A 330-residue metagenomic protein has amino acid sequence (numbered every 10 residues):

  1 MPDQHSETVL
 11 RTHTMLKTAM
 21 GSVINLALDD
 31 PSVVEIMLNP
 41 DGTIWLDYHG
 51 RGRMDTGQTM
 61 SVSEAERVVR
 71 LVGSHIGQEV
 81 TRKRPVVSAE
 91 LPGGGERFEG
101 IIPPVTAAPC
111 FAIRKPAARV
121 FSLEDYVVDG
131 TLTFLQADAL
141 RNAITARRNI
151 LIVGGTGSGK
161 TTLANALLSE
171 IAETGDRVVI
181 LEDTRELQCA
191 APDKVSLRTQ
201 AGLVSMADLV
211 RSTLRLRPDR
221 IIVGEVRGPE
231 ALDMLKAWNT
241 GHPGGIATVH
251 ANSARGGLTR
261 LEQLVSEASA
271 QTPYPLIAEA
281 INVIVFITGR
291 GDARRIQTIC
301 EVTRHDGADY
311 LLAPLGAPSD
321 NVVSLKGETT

Functional and structural regions predicted by a protein language model:
M1-D55: N-terminal anchoring/assembly modules that precede and organize ATP-driven motor systems
A19-L26, G73-L91, D176, A268-Y274: Active-site phosphate-binding and catalytic loops of NTP-dependent enzymes
G42-T43, G52, G93-G95, P104-A107 (+7 more regions): Conserved nucleotide-binding/hydrolysis micro-motifs of P-loop NTPases
D47, R53-A146: P-loop NTP-binding catalytic core
A137, R147-I150, A166-A280, F286-T288: Switch/coupling sub-region of P-loop NTPases
A143, G155-T156: P-loop (Walker A) phosphate-binding loop of NTP-binding proteins
K160: Conserved lysine of the Walker
A278-T330: Conserved P-loop NTPase
